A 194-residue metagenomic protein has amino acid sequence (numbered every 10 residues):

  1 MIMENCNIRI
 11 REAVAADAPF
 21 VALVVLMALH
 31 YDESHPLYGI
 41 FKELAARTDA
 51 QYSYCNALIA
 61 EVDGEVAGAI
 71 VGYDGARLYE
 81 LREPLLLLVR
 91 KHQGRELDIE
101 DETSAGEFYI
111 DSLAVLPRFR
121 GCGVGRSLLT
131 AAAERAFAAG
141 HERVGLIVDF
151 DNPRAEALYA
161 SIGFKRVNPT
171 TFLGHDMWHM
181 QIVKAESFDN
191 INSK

Functional and structural regions predicted by a protein language model:
M1-A16, K184-K194: Conserved N-terminal entry element of GNAT/NAT acetyltransferase domains
R9-L23, S34-H35: A short beta-loop-alpha structural element at the N-terminal edge of CoA-dependent acyl/N-acetyltransferase catalytic
L26-A46, E80-R82, L86-H92: Conserved GNAT-fold acetyl-CoA-binding loop/helix
P36-A57, V62-D63, A67, V71: Active-site rim helix/loop that mediates acceptor-substrate recognition in acyltransferases
D74-F108: Conserved acyl-donor/pantetheine-binding loop and adjacent beta-alpha core of acyl/acetyltransferases and related
E107-F108, A136-I147: Conserved GNAT acetyl-CoA-binding A-motif
G121-R135, A157-S161: Conserved acetyl-CoA-binding loop-helix of GNAT-fold acetyltransferases
E142-E156, I162-G163, N168-K194: C-terminal "cap" of GNAT-fold acetyltransferases
